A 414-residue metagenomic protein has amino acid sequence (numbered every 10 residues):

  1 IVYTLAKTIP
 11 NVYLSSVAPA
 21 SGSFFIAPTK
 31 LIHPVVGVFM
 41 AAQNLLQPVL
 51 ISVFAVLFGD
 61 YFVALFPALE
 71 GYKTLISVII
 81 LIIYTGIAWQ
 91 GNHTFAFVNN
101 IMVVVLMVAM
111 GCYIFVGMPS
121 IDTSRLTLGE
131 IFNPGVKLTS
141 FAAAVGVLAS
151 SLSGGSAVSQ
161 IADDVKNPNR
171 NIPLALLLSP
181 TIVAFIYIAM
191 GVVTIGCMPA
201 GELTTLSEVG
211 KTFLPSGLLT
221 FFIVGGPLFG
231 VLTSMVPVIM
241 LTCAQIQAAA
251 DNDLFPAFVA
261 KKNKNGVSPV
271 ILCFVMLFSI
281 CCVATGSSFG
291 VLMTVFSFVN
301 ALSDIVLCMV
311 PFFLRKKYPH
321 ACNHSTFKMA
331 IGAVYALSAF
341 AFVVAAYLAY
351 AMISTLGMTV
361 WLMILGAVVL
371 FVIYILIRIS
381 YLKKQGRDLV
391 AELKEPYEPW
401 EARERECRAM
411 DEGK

Functional and structural regions predicted by a protein language model:
I1, L57-K73, H93-V103, K211 (+5 more regions): Transmembrane helix-loop boundary segments of multi-pass membrane transporters
L5-L81, T85-W89, L228-A248, S288-L302: Hydrophobic transmembrane alpha-helices that form the core helical bundles of multi-pass secondary transporters
F24-T29, A64, A68, V145 (+2 more regions): TM-loop-TM module centered on a large, flexible mid-protein loop between adjacent transmembrane helices in multi-pass
L31, G37, M102-V116, L178-Y187 (+2 more regions): Small-residue-rich segments of transmembrane alpha-helices in multi-pass membrane proteins, especially helix faces
E70-Y72, N100-T220: Helix-loop-helix junctions that connect adjacent transmembrane segments in multi-pass membrane transporters
Y72-T123, V136, L176-T181, M293-L307 (+2 more regions): Membrane-interface loop-to-helix entry segments
F258-G266, D304-V360, L393: C-terminal membrane-solvent junction of multi-pass transporters and transport-like membrane proteins
P311-A333, M358-K414: Terminal cytosolic tails of multi-pass membrane transporters, especially the segment immediately following the final
